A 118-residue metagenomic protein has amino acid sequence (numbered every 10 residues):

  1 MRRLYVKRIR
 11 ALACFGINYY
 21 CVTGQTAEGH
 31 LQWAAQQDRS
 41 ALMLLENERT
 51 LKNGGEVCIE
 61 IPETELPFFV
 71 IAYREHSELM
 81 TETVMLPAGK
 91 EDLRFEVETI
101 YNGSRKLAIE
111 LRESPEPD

Functional and structural regions predicted by a protein language model:
M1-D118: Short loop/turn and low-complexity linker motifs enriched in small/turn-promoting residues
